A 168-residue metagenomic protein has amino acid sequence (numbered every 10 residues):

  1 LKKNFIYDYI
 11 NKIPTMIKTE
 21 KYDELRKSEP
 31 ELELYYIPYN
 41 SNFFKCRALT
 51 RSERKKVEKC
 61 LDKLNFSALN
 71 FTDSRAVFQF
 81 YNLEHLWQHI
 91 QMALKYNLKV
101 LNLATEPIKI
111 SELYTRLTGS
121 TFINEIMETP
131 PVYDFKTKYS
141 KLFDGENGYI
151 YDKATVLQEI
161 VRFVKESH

Functional and structural regions predicted by a protein language model:
L1, F5, D144, F163-K165: A basic- and aromatic-enriched beta-loop-alpha substructure that forms the phosphate/nucleotide- and DNA/RNA-contacting
L1-F80, H85, Q91: NAD(P)-dependent short-chain dehydrogenase/reductase
K21, Y151-K153: Short, basic, helix/turn surface patches
D73, Y81-L142, K153-H168: Mid/C-terminal beta-alpha module of Rossmann-like enzyme folds, strongest in SDR-family dehydrogenases/epimerases
E146-I150: Long protein-protein interaction modules used by eukaryotic assembly/scaffold proteins
